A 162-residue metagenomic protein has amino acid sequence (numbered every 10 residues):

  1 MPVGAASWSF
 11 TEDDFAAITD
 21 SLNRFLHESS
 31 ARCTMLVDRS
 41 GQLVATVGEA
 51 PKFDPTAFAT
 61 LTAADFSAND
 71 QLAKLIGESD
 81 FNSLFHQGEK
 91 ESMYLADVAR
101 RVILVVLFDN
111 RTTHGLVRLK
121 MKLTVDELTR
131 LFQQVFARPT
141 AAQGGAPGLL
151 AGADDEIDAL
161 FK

Functional and structural regions predicted by a protein language model:
P2-C33, S40-K162: Acidic, low-complexity cytosolic segments
